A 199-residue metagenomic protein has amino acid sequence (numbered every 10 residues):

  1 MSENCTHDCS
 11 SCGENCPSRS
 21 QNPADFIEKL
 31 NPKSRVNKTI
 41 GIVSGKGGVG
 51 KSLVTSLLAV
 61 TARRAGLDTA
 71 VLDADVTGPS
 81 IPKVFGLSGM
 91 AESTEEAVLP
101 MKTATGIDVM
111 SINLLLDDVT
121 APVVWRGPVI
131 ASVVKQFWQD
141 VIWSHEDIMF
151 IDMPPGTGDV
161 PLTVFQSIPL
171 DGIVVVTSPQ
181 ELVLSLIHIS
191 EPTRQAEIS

Functional and structural regions predicted by a protein language model:
M1-S44: Extreme N-terminal, non-catalytic leader segments that precede Walker-type/kinase nucleotide-binding cores
L30-T69, V76: Walker A (P-loop) phosphate-binding motif
V36, G47, D73, I81 (+4 more regions): Residue-level signature of catalytic and energy-coupling elements of molecular machines, predominantly ATP/GTP-dependent
K51-S56, P79-P82, M153-P161, V183-L186: Short glycine/serine/threonine-rich phosphate/pyrophosphate-binding segments that cradle anionic phosphate groups
D68-T69, A74-V119, A131: Phosphate-binding loop that captures ATP/GTP phosphates
L116-V164: Phosphate-binding/switch loop-helix module in NTP-utilizing enzymes
P161-E181: Inter-motif core of Ras-like GTPase G domains
H188-S199: Single conserved hydrophobic/aromatic residue that forms the stacking wall/gate of nucleotide- or nucleobase-binding
